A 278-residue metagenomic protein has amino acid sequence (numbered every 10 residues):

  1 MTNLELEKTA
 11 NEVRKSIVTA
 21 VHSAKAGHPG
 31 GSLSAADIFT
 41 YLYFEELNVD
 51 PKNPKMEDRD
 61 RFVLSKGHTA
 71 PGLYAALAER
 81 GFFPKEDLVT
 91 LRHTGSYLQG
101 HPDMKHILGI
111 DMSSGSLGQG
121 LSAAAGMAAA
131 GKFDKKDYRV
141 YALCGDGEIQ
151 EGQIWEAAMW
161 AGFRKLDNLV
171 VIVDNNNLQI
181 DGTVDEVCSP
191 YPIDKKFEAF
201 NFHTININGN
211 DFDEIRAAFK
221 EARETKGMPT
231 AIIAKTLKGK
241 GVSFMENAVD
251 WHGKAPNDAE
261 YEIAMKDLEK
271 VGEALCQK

Functional and structural regions predicted by a protein language model:
M1-V13: N-terminal hydrophobic or amphipathic helices/low-complexity stretches enriched in small/hydrophobic/Pro/Gly
A10-A26, D174-N176: N-terminal capping segment at the start of a domain
I17-V21, S32-F163: Cofactor-binding active-site loop characterized by glycine-rich and histidine/acidic residues
H68-T69, L73, N176-N177, D211 (+1 more regions): Glycine-rich beta-alpha junction loops
Y74-A75, D103, Q153-W155, D181-D185 (+1 more regions): Short acidic, glycine/serine/threonine-rich loops at helix termini
R80, V187, E246-D250: Short secondary-structure boundary/capping segments
G109, S113-S116, L121-E224: Thiamine diphosphate
F212-K278: Glycine/aspartate-rich loop-and-adjacent alpha/beta segment that forms the canonical ThDP
